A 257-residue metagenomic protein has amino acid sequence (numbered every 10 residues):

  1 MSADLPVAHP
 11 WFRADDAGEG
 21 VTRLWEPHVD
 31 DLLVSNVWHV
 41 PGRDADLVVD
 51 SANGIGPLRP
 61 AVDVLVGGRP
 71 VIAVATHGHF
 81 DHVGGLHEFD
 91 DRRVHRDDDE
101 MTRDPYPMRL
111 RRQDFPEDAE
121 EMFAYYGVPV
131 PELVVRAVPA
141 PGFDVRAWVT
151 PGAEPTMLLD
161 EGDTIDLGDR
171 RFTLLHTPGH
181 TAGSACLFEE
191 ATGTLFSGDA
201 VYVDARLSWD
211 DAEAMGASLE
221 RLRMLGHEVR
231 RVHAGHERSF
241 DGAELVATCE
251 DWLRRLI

Functional and structural regions predicted by a protein language model:
M1-H9: Basic/polar N-terminal segments that are highly enriched at the extreme N-terminus, encompassing both cleavable
A8-P10, V34-N36, L58-A61, G78-F80 (+3 more regions): A generic local structural motif
P10-V64, C186-Y202: Conserved beta-strand hairpin/beta-sheet module of binuclear metal-dependent hydrolase folds, prominently
D16, R23, A75, R93-R96 (+3 more regions): Structural signal for conserved beta-strand scaffold positions within catalytic alpha/beta enzyme cores
G18-W25, G142-W148, G168-R170: Short Pro/Gly-enriched beta-strand edge/turn motifs at strand-loop
G42-A45, G67-R69, L86-R92, E190-T192 (+1 more regions): Short glycine/proline-enriched coil/turn segments at helix->beta-strand junctions
A45-V48, N53-I55, R146-M157, E161-W252: Metallo-beta-lactamase
G54-T164, E244-L256: Active-site HxH/HxHxD metal-binding segment of metal-dependent hydrolases
